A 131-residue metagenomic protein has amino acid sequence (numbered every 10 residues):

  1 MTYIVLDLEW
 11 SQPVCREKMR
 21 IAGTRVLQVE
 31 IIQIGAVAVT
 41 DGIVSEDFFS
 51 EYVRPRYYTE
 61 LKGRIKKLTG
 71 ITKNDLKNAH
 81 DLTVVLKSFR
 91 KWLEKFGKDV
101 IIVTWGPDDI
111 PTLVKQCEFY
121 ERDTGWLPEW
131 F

Functional and structural regions predicted by a protein language model:
T2-P111: Conserved non-catalytic scaffold segment of RNase H-like nuclease domains
D108-W130: Substrate-recognition/cap helix-loop segment adjacent to the acidic, metal-dependent catalytic center of Asp-based
